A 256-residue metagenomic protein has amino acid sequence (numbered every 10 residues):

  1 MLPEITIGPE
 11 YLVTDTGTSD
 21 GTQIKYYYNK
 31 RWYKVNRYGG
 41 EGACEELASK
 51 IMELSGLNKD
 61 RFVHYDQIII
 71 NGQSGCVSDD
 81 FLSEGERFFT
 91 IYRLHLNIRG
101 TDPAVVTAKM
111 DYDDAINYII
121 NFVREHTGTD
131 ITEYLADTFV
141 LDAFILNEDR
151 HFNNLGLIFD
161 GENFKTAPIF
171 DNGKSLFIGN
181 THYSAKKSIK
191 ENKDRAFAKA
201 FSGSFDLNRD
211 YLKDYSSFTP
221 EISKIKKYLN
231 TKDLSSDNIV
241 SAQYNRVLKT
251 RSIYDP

Functional and structural regions predicted by a protein language model:
M1-P103: Conserved ATP-binding subdomain of kinase catalytic cores across diverse folds
M1-V13, Q23, C44, E125 (+2 more regions): Regulatory N- and C-terminal appendages and interdomain linkers associated with kinase/kinase-like NTP transferase
N36-G40, E53, I158, E162-P256: C-terminal catalytic region of ATP-dependent kinase domains
G39, S49, L57-D60, N147 (+2 more regions): A broadly tuned "polar low-complexity/structure-edge" signature
F62-D66, A108-D111, F197-G203: Short C-terminal domain-edge/linker segments immediately following a structured domain
F81-F139, K232, R246: ATP-dependent phospho-/nucleotidyl transfer catalytic cores
Y112-I178: Conserved kinase catalytic-core segment
